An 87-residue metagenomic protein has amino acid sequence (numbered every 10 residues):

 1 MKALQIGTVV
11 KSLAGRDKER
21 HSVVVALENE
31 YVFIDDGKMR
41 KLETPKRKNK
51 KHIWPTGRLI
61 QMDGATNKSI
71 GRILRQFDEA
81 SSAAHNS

Functional and structural regions predicted by a protein language model:
M1-I6, L13, V23-S87: Ferredoxin-like alpha/beta domains used as RNA- or RNAP-binding modules
G15-K18: Short, charged beta-turn/beta-strand-edge "cap" motif at the junction between a beta-strand and an adjacent loop
